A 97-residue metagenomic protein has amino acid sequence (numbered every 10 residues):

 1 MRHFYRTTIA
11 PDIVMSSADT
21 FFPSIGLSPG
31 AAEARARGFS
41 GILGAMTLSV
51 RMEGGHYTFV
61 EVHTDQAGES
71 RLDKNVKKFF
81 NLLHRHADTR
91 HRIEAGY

Functional and structural regions predicted by a protein language model:
M1-G30: Terminal, regulation- and interaction-focused segments at domain boundaries
D19, P23-G26, S40, F80 (+1 more regions): Signal for well-folded cores of large energy- and translation-related assemblies
A31-F39: Short, hydrophobic/aromatic-rich segments at coil-to-beta transitions
I42-Y97: Beta-strand/loop substructures that line and gate deep hydrophobic ligand-binding cavities in soluble
